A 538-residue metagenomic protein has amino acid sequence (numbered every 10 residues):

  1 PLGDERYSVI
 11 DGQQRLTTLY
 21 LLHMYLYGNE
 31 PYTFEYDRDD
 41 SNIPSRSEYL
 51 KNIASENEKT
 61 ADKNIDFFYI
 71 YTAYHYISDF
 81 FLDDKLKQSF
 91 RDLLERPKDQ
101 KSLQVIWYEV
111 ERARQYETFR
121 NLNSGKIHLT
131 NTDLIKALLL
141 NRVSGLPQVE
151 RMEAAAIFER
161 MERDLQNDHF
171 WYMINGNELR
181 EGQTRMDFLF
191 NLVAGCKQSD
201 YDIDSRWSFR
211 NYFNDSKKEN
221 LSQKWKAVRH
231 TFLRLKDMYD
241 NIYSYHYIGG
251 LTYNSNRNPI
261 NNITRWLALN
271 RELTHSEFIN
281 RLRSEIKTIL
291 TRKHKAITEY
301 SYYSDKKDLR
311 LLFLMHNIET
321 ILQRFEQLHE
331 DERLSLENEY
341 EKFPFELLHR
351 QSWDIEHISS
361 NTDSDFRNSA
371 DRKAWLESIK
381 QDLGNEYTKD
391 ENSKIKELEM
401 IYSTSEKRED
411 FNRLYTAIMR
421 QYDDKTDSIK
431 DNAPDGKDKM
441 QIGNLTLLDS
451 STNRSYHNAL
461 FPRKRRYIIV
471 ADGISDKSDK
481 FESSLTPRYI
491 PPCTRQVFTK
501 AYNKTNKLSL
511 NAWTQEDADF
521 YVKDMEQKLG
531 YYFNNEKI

Functional and structural regions predicted by a protein language model:
P1-I538: Flexible coil/loop and intrinsically disordered segments
